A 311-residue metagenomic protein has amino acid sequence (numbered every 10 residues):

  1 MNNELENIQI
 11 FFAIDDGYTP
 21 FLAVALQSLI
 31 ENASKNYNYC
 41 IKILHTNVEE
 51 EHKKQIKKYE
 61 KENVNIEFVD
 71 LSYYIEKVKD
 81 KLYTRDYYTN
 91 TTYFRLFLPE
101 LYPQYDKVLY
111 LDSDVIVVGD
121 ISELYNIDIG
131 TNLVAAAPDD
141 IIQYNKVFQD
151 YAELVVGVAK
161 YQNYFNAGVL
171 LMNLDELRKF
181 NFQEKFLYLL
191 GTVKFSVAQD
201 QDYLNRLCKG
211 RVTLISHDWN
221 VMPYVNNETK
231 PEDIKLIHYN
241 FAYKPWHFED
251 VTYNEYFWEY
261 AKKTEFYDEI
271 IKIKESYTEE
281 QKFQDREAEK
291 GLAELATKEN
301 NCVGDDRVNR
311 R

Functional and structural regions predicted by a protein language model:
M1-I8, I14, F21-V24, A167 (+1 more regions): A glycosyltransferase accessory/donor-loop signature
Q27, K54-K57, V118-G130, Q183: Short alpha-helix within the catalytic core of nucleotide-sugar-dependent glycosyltransferases
S28-Y37: Short, acidic, metal-binding catalytic loop of nucleotide-sugar glycosyltransferases
Y39-N47, A136-P138: Short internal beta-strands
K53, Y59-L101: Active-site-proximal specificity loops/subdomain of glycosyltransferases
V108: Short aromatic/hydrophobic "clamp" motif used to bind/position activated sugar donors
L111: Catalytic metal- and UDP-sugar-binding loop of GT-A-like glycosyltransferases, i.e., residues flanking the conserved
V115-D150: Conserved donor-nucleotide/metal-binding helix-loop-beta segment in metal-dependent transferases, i.e., the alpha-helix
